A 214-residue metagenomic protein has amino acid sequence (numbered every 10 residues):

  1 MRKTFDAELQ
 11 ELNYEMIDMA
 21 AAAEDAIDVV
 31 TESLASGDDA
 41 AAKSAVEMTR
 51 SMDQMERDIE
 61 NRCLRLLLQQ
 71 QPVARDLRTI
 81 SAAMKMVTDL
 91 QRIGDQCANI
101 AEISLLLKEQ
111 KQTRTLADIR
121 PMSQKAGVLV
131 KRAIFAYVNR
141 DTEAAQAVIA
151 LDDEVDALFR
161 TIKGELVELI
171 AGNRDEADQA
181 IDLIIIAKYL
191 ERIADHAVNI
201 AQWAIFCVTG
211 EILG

Functional and structural regions predicted by a protein language model:
M1-G214: Cytosolic, long alpha-helical scaffolding segments
